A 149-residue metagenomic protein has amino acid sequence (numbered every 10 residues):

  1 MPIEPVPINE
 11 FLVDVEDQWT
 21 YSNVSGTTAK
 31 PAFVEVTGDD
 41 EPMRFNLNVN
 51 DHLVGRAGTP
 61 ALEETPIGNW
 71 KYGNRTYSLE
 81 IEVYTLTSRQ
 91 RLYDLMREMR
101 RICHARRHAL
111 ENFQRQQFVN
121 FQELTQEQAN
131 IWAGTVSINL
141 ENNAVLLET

Functional and structural regions predicted by a protein language model:
M1-I67, Q90: Small/polar-rich, solvent-exposed N-terminal microdomains that initiate assembly or binding
M1-Y21, P60-N74, E111-T149: Short, charged interaction patches at domain edges and termini
G55, L86, M96-E98, I102 (+1 more regions): Extended low-polarity, hydrophobic cluster-rich segments
N74-I81: Glycine-rich, often proline-containing surface loops adjacent to acidic residues and nearby aromatics that form
V83-R91: A generic structural motif
Q90-E111: Short, hydrophobic/π-rich interface segment
